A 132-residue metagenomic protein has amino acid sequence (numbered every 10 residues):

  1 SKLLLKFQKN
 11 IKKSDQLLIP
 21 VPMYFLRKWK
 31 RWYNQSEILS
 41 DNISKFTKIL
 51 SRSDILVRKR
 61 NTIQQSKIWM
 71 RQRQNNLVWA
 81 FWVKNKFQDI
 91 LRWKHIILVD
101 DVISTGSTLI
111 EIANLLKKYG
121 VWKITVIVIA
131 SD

Functional and structural regions predicted by a protein language model:
S1-H95, T105-D132: Conserved PRPP/pyrophosphate-binding segment of the phosphoribosyltransferase/PRPP-pathway fold
L98-V99: A structural signal for the hydrophobic beta-strands that form the central parallel beta-sheet of Rossmann-like
V102: Basic, glycine-rich
